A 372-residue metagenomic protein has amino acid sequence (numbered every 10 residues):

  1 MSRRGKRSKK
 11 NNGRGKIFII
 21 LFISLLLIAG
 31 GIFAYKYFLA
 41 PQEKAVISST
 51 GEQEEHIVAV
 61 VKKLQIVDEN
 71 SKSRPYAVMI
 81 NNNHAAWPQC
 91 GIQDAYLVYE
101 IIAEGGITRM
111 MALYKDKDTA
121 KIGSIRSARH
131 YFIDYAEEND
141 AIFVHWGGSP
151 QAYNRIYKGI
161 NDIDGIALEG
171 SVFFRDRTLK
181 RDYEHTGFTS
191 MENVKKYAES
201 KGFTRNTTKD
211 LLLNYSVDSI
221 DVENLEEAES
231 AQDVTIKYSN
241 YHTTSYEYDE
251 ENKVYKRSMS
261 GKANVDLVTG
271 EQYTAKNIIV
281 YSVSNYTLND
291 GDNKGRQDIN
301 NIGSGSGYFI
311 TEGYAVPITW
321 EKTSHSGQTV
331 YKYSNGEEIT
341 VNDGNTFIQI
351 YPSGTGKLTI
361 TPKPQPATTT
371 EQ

Functional and structural regions predicted by a protein language model:
M1-S48: Gram-positive cell-envelope targeting signals
S2, R7, E43-A95, E104-Q372: A surface/extracellular/periplasmic glyco- and lipid-processing/surface-interacting theme
I101: Change "in soluble alpha/beta enzymes" to "in soluble alpha/beta proteins
